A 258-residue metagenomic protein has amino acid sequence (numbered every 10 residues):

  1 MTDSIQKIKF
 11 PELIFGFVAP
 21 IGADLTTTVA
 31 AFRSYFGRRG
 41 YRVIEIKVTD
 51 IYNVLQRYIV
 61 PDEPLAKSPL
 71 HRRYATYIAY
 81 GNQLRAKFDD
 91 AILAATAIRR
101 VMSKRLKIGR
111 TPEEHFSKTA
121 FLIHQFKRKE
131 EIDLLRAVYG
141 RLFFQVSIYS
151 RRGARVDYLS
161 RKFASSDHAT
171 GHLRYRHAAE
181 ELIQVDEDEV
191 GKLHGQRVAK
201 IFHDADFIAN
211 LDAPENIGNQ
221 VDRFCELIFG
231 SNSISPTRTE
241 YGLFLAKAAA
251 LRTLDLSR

Functional and structural regions predicted by a protein language model:
M1-G16, G37-R42: Extreme N-terminal, non-catalytic leader segments that precede Walker-type/kinase nucleotide-binding cores
E12, Y41-V43, Y139-F144, D204-D206: Short glycine-/polar-rich loops that comprise or flank the Walker A/P-loop and associated switch/sensor motifs
G16-S34: Glycine-rich phosphate-binding P-loop
D24-L25, N82-R99, I217, S235-G242: Phosphate/oxyanion-binding active-site loops and adjacent basic polyanion-contact surfaces
G37-F121, Q125-K127, E131-D133: ATP-dependent small-molecule kinase phosphotransfer cores that center on conserved nucleotide phosphate-binding segments
L122-A164: ATP-dependent NMP and nucleoside kinases share a basic, alpha-helical "lid"
E131, Y149-R151, R161-R223, A250: Small-molecule kinase domains that catalyze NTP-dependent phosphoryl transfer to phosphate-bearing small molecules
I234-R258: Short, basic/aromatic recognition patches
